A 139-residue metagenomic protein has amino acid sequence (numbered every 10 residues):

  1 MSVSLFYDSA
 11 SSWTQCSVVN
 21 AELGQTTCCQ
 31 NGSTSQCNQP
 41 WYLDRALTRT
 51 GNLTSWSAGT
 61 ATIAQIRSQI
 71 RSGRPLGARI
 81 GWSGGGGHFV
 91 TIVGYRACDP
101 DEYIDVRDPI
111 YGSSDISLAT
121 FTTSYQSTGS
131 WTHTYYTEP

Functional and structural regions predicted by a protein language model:
M1-T26: Active-site nucleophile-adjacent alpha helix/oxyanion-hole segment immediately C-terminal to the catalytic cysteine
S17-P139: Conserved active-site-adjacent core of cysteine acyl-enzyme catalytic domains
